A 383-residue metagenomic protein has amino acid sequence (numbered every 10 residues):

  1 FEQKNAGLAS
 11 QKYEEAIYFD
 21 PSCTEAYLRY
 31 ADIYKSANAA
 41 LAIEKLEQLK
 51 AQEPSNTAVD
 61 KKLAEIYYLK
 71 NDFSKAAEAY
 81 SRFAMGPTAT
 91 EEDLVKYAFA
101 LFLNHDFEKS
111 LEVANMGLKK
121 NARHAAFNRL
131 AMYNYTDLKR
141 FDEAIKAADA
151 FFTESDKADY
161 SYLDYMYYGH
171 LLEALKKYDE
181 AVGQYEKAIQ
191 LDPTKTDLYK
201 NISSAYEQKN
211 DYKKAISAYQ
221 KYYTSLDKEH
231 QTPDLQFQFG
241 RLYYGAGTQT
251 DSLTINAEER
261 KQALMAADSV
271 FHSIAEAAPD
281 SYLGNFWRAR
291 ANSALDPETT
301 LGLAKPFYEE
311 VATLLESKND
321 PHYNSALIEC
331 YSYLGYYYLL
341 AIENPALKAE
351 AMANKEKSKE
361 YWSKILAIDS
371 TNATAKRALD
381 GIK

Functional and structural regions predicted by a protein language model:
F1-E350, K357, R377-K383: Alpha-solenoid helical repeat scaffolds
K359-G381: Alpha-helical oligomerization segments
